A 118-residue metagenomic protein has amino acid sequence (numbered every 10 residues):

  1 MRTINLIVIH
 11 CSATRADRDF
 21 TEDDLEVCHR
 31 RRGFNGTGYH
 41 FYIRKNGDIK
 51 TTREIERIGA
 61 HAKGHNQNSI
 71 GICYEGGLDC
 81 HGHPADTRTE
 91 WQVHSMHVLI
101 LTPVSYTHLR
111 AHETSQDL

Functional and structural regions predicted by a protein language model:
M1-R57, N66: Short, conserved "active-site rim" segments that organize catalytic pockets and cofactor/ligand binding
R30, L101-S105: Sec-exported extracytoplasmic/periplasmic mature domains
E56-Q92: Active-site-adjacent mobile loop/cap segments within catalytic or ligand-binding domains
W91-T102: Alpha-helical segment that forms one wall of the substrate-binding/catalytic cleft in peptidoglycan-active domains
T107-T114: Conserved small/polar residues in nucleotide/adenosyl-binding loops
D117: Cationic, low-complexity basic patches in intrinsically disordered or flexible, solvent-exposed regions
